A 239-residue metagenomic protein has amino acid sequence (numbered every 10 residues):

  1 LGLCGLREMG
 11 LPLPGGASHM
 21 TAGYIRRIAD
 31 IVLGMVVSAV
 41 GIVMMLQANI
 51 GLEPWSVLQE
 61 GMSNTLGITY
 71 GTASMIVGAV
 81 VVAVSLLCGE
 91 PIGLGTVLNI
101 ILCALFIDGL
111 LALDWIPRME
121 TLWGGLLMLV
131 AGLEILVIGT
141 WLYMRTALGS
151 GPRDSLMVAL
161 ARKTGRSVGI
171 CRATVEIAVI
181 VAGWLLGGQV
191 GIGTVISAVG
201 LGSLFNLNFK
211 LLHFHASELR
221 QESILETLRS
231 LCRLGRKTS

Functional and structural regions predicted by a protein language model:
L1-H19: Short, Lys/Arg-enriched N-terminal segments with co-localized hydrophobic residues within the first ~10-30 amino acids
G16-T238: Core subunits and conserved enzymes of cellular information-processing and envelope-translocation systems across
